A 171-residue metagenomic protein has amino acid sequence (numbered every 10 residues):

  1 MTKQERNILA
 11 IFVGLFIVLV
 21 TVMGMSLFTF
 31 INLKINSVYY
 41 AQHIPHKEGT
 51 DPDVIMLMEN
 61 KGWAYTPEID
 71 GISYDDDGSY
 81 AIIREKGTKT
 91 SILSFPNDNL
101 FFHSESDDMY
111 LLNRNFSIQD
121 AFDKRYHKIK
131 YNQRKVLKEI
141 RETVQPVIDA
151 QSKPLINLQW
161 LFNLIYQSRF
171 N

Functional and structural regions predicted by a protein language model:
T2-E5, R169-N171: Juxtamembrane interface at the cytosolic side of transmembrane helices
K3, L9-N99: N-terminal export/targeting and maturation segments
A64-N171: Extracytoplasmic electrostatic interaction patches
